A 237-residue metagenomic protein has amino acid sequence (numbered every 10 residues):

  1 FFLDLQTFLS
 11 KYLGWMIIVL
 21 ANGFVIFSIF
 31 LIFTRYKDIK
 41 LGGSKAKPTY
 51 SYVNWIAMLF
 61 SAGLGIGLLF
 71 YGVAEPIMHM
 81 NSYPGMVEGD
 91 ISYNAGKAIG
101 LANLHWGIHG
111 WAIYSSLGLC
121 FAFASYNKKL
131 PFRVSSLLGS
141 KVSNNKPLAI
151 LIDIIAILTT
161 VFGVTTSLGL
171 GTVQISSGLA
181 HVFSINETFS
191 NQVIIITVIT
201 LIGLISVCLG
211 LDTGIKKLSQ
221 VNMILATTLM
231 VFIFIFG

Functional and structural regions predicted by a protein language model:
F1, L64, N81-H109, S116-L119 (+1 more regions): N-terminal signal-anchor module of multipass membrane proteins
F1-S10, I29-T49, A98-H105, C120-L130 (+3 more regions): Membrane-water interface regions at transmembrane-helix termini and the short interhelical loops of multi-pass membrane
F1-Y93: N-terminal alpha-helical transmembrane segments of multi-pass membrane transport and channel/translocase proteins
S10-M16, L20-G23, I152-T160, T166 (+2 more regions): Membrane-interface loop-to-helix entry segments
V25-F30, G65-L68, H105-V173, H181-V207 (+1 more regions): Helix-loop-helix module between adjacent transmembrane segments
A46, P84-Y93, P131-A149, I224-T227 (+1 more regions): Juxtamembrane inter-helical linkers in multi-pass membrane proteins
K47-M58, G100-H105, D153-G163: Juxtamembrane helix-loop boundaries in multi-pass membrane proteins
H79-A98, Q174-V193: Hydrophobic alpha-helical transmembrane segments and immediately flanking/interface helices in integral membrane
